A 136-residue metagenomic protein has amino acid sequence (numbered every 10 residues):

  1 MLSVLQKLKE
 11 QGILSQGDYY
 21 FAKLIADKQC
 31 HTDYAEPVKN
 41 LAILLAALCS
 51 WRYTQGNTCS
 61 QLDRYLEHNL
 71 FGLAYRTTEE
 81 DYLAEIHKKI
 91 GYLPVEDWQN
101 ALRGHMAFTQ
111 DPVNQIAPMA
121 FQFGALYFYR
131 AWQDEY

Functional and structural regions predicted by a protein language model:
M1-Y136: Helicase P-loop NTPase motor core of nucleic-acid translocases
